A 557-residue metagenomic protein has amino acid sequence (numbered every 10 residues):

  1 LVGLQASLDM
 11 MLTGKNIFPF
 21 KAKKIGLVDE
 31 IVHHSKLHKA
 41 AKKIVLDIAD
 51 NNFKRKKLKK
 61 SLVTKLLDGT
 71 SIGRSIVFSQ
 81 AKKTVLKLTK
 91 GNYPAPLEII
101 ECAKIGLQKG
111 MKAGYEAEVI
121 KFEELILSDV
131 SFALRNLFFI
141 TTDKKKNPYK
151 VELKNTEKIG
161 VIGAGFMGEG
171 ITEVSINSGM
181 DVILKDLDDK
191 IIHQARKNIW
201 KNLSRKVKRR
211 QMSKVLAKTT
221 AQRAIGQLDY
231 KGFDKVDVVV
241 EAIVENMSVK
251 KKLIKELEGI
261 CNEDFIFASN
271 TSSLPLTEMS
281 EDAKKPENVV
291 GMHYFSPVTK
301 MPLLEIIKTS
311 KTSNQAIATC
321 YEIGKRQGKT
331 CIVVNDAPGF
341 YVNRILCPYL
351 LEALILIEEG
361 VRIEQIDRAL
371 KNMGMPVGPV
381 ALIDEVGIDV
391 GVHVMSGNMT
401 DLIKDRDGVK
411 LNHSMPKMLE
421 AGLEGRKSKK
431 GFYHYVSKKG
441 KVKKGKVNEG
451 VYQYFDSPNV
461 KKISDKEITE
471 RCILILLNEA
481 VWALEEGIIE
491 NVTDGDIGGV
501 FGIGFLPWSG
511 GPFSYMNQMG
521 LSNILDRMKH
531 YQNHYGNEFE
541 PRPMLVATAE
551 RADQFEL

Functional and structural regions predicted by a protein language model:
L1-L557: N-terminal glycine-rich phosphate-binding loop for ADP-containing cofactors
